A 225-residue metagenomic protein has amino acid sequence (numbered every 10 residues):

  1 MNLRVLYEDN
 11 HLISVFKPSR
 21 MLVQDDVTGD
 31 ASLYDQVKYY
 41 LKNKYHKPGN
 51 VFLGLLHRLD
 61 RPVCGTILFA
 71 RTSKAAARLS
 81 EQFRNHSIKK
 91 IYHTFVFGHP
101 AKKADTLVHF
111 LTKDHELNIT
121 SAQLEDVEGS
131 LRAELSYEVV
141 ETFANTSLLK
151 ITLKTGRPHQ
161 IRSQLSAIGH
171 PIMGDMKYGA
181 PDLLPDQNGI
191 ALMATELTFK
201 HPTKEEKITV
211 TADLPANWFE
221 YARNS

Functional and structural regions predicted by a protein language model:
M1-S225: RNA pseudouridine synthases
